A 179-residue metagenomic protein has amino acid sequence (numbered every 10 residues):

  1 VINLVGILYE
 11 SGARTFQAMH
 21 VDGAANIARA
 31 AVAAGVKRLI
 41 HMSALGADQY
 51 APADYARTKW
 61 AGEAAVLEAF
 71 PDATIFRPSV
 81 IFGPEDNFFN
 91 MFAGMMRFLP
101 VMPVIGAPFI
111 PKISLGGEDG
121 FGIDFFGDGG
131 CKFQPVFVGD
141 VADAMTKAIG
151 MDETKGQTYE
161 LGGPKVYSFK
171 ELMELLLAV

Functional and structural regions predicted by a protein language model:
V1-A34, A44-Y50: NAD(P)H-binding glycine-rich loop region in Rossmannoid oxidoreductase-like domains and their noncatalytic homologs
Q17-A24, I40, K59, Q134: Short alpha-helix in the Rossmann-fold core of NAD(P)-dependent oxidoreductases
I27, G62, V66, M173: Aromatic/hydrophobic pocket-lining residues that form π-stacking "cages" and hydrophobic walls in ligand
V32, Y50-F98: Active-site Tyr-X1-5-Lys
V80-F133, L176: NAD(P)-dependent short-chain dehydrogenase/reductase
F133-V141: A conserved structural motif in NAD(P)-dependent oxidoreductases
A142-V179: Mid/C-terminal beta-alpha module of Rossmann-like enzyme folds, strongest in SDR-family dehydrogenases/epimerases
